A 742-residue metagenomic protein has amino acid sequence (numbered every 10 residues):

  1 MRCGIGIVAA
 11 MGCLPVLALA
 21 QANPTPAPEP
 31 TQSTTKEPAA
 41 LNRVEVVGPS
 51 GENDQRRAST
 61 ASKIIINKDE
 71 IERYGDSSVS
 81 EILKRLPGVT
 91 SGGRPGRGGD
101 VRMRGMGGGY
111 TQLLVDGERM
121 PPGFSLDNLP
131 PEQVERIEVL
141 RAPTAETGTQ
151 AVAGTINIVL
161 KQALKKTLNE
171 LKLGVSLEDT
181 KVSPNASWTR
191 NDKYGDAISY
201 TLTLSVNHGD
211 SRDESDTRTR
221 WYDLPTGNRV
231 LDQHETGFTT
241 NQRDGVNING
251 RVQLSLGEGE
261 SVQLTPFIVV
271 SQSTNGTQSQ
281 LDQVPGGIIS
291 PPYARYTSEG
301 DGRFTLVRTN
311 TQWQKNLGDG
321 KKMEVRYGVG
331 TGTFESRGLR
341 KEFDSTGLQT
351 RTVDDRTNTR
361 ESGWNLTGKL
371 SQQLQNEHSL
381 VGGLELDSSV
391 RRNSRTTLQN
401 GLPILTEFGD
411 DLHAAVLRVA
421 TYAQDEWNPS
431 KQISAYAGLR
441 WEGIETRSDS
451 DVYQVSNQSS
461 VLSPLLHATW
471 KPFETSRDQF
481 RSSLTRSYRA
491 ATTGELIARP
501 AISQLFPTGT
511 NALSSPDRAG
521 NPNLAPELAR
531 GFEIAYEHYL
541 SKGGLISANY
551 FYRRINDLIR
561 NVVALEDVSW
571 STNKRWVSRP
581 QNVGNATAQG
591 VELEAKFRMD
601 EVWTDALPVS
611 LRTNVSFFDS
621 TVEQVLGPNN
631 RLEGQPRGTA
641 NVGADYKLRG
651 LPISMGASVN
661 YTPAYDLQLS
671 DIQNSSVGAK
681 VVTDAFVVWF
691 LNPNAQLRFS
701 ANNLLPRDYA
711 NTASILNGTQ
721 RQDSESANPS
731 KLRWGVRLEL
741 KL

Functional and structural regions predicted by a protein language model:
N42-Y74, G99-R102, G108-T111, L164: N-terminal periplasmic "start-of-domain" segments of outer-membrane beta-barrel proteins
K63, S80-E118: Extracytoplasmic beta-strand/coil segments of soluble accessory domains associated with Gram-negative outer-membrane
V79-I82, G99-R102, V139, A151-L173 (+1 more regions): N-terminal periplasmic accessory domains that precede and gate Gram-negative outer-membrane beta-barrel machines
S91, E118-T144: Short acidic/polar hinge/loop motifs at secondary-structure boundaries that mediate gating or recognition
N247-S271, T297-D451, V455, K471 (+4 more regions): Face-selective signature of the C-terminal outer-membrane beta-barrel domain
G363-K369, N521-A525, G531, K542-R612 (+2 more regions): Outer membrane beta-barrel strand-and-loop segments of large Gram-negative receptors, especially TonB-dependent
S430, S547, F551-I555, N573-Y665: Gram-negative outer-membrane beta-barrel transporters
Y661-L667, V688-L742: C-terminal beta-signal and adjacent terminal beta-strands/loops of Gram-negative outer-membrane beta-barrel proteins
